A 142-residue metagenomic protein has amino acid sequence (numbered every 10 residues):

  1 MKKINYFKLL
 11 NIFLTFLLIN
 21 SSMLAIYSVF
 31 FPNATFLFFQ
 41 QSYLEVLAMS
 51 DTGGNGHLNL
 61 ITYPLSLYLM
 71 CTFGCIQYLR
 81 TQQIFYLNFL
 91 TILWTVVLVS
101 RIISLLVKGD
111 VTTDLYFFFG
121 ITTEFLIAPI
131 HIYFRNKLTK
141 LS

Functional and structural regions predicted by a protein language model:
M1-L24: Cytosolic juxtamembrane helix and N-cap/initiation of the first transmembrane helix
K2-Y6, I76-Y86, D110-T112, K137-S142: Membrane-interface helix-boundary motifs at transmembrane edges
I19-I61: Hydrophobic transmembrane helix segments
E45-G56, Q77-N88, V107-D110: Short juxtamembrane and helix-loop transition motifs at transmembrane-helix boundaries in membrane proteins
G54-I76, I92-V96: Core segments of alpha-helical transmembrane spans in multipass integral membrane proteins
L87-S104, G120-I127: Hydrophobic alpha-helical membrane segments
D110-T122: Non-cytosolic membrane-interface motifs at loop->transmembrane helix junctions
E124-S142: Membrane-water interface at the C-terminal end of transmembrane alpha helices
